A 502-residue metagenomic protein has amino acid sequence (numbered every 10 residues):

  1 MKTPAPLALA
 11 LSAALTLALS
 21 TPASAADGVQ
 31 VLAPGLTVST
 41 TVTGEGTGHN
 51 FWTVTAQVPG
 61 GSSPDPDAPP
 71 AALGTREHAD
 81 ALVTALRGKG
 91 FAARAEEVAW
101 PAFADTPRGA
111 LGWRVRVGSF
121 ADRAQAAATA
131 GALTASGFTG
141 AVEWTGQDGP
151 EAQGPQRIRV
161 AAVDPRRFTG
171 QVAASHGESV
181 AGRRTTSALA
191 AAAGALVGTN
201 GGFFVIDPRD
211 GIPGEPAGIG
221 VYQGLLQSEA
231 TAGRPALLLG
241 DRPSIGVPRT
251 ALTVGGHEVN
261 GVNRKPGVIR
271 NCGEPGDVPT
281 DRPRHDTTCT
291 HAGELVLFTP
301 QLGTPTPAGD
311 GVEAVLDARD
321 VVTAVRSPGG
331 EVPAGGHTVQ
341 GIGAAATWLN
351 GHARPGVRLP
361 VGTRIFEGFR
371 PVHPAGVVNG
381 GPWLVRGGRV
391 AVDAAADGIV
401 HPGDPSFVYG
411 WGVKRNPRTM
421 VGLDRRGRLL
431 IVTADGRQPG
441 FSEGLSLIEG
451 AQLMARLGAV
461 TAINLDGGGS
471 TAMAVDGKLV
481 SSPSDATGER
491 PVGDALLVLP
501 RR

Functional and structural regions predicted by a protein language model:
K2-P4, T16-R502: Gly/Ser/Thr/Pro-rich low-complexity, intrinsically disordered segments
P4-A10: Sec-dependent signal peptide recognition, specifically the positively charged N-region followed immediately by
S12-A14: Long, non-globular low-complexity/IDR segments in eukaryotic proteins
